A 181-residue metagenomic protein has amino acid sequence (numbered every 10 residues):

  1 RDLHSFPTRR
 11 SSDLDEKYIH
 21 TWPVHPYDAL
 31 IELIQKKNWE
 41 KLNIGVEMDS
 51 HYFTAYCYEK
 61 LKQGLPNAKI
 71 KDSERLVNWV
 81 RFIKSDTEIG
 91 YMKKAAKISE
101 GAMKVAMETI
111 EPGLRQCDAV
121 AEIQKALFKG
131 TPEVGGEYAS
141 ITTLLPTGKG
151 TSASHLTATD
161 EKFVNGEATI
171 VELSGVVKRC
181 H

Functional and structural regions predicted by a protein language model:
D2-S11: Short, small-residue-biased leader/transition segments that mark boundaries at the very start of proteins
R10-D13, C180: Low-complexity basic/metal-binding stretches
S12-Y18, T143-P146: Short, basic, glycine/proline-bearing loop/turn elements
Y18-E133: Flexible, acidic/His-enriched mid-domain "rim/lid" segments that flank
S73-W79, I83, L114-H181: Short catalytic-site patches enriched in acidic/histidine residues that coordinate or position cofactors/metals
